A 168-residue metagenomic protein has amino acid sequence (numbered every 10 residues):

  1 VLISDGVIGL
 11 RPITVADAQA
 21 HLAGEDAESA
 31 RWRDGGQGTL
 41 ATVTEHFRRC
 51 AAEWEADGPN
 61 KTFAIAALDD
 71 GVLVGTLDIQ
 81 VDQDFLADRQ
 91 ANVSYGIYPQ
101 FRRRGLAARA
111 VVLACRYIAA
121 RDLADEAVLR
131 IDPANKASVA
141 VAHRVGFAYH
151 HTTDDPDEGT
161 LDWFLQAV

Functional and structural regions predicted by a protein language model:
V1-Q100, Y117, R121, A148-H151 (+1 more regions): GNAT-family acyltransferases
Y95-I97, R103-Y117, K136-R144: Conserved acetyl-CoA-binding loop-helix of GNAT-fold acetyltransferases
L106, L123-A124, F147: Helix N-cap/coil-helix junction residues
V111, V128-L129, T152: Residue-level detector of family-conserved "landmark" positions at structurally sensitive sites
R121-R130: Conserved GNAT acetyl-CoA-binding A-motif
I131, S138, H150: Short histidine
I131-D132, D155: Residue-level "edge-of-site" marker
